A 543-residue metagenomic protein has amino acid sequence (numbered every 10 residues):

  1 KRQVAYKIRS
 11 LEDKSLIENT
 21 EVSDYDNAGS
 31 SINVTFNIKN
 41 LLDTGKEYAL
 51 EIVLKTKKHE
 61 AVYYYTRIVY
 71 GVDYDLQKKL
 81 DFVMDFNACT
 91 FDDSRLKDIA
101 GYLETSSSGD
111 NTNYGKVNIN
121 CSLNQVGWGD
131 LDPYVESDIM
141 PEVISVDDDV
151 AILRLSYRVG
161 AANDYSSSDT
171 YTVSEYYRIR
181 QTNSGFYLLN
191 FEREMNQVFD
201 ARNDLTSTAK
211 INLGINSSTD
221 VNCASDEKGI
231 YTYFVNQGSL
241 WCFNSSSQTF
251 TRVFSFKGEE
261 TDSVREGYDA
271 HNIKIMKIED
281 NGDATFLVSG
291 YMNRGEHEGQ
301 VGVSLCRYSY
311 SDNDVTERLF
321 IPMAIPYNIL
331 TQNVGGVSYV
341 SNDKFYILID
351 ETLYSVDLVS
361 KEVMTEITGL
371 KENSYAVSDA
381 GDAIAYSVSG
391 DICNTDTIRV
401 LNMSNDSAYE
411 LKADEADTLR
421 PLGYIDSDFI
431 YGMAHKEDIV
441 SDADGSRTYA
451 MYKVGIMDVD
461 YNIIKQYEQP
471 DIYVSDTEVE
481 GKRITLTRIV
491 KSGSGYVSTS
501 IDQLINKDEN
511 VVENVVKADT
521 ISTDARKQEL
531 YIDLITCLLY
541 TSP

Functional and structural regions predicted by a protein language model:
Q3-S10, S15-N27, S31, T35-I52 (+2 more regions): Surface-exposed, charged secondary-structure patches
S15-D24, D43-A49, V53-L76, S167-V221 (+3 more regions): Short beta-strand edge/turn micro-motifs at domain boundaries
D75-Y102: Short, aromatic-enriched amphipathic alpha-helices that serve as compact interaction elements
S94-I144: Short solvent-exposed beta->alpha transition segments
S218-C223, D269-K277, N328-V337, K371-V377 (+2 more regions): Repeated scaffold domains used in trafficking and secretory/extracellular systems, primarily beta-propellers
Y233-G238, L287-R294, G336-T352, V377-I392 (+3 more regions): Beta-strand C-termini and the immediately following turn/loop, strongest in propeller blades
Q300-D312, R399-M403, Y449-D460: Beta-propeller blade signature
Y540-T541: Conserved small/polar residues in nucleotide/adenosyl-binding loops
